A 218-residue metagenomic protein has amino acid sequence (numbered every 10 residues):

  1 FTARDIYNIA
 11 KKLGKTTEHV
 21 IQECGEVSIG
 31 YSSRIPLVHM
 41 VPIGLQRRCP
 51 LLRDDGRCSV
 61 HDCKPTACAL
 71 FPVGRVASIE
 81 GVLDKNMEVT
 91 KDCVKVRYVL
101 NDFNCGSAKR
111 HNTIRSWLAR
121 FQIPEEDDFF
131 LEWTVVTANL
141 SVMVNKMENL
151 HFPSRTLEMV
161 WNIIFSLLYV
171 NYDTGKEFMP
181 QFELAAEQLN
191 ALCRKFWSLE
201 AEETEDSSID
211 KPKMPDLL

Functional and structural regions predicted by a protein language model:
F1-L218: Short loop/turn segments that flank or connect secondary-structure elements
